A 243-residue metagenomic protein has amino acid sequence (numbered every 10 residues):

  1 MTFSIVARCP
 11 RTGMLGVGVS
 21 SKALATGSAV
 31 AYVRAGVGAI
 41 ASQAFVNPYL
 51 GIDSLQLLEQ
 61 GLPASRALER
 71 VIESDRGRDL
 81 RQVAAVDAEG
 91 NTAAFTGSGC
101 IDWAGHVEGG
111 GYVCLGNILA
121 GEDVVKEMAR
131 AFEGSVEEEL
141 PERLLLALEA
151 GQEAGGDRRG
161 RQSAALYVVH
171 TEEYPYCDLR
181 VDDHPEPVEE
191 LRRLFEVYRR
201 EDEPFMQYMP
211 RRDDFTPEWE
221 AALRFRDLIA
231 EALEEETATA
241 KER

Functional and structural regions predicted by a protein language model:
M1-R243: N-terminal nucleophile
